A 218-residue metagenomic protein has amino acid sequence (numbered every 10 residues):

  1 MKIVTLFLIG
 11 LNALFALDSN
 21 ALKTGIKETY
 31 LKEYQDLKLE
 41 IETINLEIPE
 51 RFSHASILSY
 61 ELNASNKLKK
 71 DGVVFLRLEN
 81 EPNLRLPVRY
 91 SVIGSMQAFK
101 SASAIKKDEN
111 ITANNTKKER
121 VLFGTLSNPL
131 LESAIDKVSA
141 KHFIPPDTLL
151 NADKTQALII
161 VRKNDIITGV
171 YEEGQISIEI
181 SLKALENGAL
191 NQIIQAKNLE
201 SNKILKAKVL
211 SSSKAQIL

Functional and structural regions predicted by a protein language model:
I3-A13: Sec-dependent N-terminal signal peptides
F15-L218: Mature, extracytoplasmic segments of signal peptide-bearing proteins
